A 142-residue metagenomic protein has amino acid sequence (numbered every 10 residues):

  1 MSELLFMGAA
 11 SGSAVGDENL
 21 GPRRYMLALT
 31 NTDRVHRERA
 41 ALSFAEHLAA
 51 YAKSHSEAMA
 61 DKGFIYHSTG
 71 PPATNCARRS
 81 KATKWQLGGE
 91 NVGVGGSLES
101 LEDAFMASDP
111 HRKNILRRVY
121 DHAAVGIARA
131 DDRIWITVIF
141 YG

Functional and structural regions predicted by a protein language model:
M1-G142: Functional surface patches built around histidine and acidic residues
